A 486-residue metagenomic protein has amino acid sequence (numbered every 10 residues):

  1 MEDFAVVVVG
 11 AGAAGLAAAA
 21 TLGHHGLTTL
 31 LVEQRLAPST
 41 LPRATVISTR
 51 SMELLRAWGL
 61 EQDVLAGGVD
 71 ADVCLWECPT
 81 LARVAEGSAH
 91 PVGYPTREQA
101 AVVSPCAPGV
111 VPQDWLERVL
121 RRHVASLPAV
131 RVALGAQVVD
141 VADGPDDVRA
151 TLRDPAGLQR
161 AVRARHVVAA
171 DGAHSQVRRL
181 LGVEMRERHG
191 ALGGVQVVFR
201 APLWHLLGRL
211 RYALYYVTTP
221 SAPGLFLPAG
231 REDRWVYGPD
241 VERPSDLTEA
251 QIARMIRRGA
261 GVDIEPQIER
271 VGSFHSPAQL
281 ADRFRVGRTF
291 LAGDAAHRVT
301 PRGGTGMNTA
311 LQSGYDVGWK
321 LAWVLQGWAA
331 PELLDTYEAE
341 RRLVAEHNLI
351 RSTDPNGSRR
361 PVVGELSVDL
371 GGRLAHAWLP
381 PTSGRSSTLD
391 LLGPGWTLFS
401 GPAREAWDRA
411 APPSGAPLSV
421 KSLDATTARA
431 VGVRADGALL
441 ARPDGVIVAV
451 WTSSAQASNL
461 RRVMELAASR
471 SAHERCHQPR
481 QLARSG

Functional and structural regions predicted by a protein language model:
M1-V6, T21-H25: Extreme N-terminal leader/targeting segments of oxidoreductases
E2-F4, A156-H166: Core beta-strand elements of the Rossmann-like FAD/NAD(P) dinucleotide-binding domain in flavoenzyme oxidoreductases
G10-A19, V32, L120, A169 (+4 more regions): Conserved mid-domain beta->alpha element of the FAD-binding
G23-A44: Glycine-rich FAD pyrophosphate-binding loop
R43, I47-H123, T218: Active-site-adjacent segment of FAD-dependent monooxygenases/related oxidoreductases
R122, H166, A170-S276: Conserved FAD-binding catalytic core of PHBH/FMO-like flavoproteins
L134-V148: A conserved short coil-to-beta-strand element within the FAD-binding core of flavoproteins
K320-G415, D436, V448-T452, M464-R480: C-terminal helical "tail/cap" subdomain of flavin- and related membrane-associated enzymes
